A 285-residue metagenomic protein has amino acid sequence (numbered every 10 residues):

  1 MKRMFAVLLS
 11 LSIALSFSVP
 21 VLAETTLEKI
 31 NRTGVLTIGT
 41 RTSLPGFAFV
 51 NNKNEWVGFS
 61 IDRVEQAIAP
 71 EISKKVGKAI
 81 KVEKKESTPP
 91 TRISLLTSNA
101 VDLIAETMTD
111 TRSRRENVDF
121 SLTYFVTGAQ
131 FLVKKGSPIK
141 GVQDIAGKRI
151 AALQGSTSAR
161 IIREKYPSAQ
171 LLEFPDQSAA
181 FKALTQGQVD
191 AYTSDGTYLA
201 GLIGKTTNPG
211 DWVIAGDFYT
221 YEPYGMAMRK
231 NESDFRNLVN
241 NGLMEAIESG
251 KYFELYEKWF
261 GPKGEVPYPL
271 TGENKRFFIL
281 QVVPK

Functional and structural regions predicted by a protein language model:
F17-A23: Sec/Tat signal peptide C-region and signal peptidase I cleavage site
E24-T25, N31, R160-F174, G210-I214 (+1 more regions): Ligand-binding clefts/hinges and TM-proximal coupling segments of bilobed small-molecule sensing domains
T25-I104: Extracytoplasmic small-molecule ligand-binding "clamshell" domains of the periplasmic binding protein/Venus flytrap
V35-T40, V57, V142-G155, Q170: Short loop->beta-strand "edge-of-pocket" segments that line small-molecule binding or catalytic clefts across diverse
T42, F125-V133, G196, A200-L243 (+1 more regions): Periplasmic-binding protein-like
I61-E71, Q143, K148-R149, Q154-S156 (+2 more regions): Extended ligand-binding regions for polar small-molecule ligands
E65, G77-D144, V282: Acidic, polar ligand-binding/catalytic clefts
T91, A105-E116, I161-E164, S178 (+2 more regions): A ligand-binding cleft/hinge motif common to bilobed small-molecule-binding domains
